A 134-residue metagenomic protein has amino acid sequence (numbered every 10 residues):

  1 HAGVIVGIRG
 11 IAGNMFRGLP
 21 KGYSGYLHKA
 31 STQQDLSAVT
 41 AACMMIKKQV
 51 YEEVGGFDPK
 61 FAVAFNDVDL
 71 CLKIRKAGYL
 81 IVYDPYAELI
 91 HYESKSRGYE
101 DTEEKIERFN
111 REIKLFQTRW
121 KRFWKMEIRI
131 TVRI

Functional and structural regions predicted by a protein language model:
H1-V54, V68, A77, E88-E100 (+2 more regions): Acidic/His-rich active-site region of diverse nucleotide-sugar glycosyltransferases
G56, L80, E103-I134: Terminal low-complexity segments of carbohydrate-biosynthetic enzymes
K60: Active-site and adjacent substrate-binding regions of carbohydrate-active enzymes
V63-A64: A short, glycine-/small-residue-rich helix N-cap motif at loop->alpha-helix starts within glycosyltransferase
